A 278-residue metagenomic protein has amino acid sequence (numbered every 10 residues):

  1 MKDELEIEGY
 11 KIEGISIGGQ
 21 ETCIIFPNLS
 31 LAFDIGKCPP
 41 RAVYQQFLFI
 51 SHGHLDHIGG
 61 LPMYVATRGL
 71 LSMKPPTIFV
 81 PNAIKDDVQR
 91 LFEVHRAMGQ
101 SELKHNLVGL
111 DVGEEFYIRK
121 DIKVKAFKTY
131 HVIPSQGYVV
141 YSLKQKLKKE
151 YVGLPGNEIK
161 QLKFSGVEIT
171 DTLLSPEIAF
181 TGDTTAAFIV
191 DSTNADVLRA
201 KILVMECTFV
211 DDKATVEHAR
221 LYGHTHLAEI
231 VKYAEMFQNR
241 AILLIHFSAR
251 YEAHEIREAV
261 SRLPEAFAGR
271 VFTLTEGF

Functional and structural regions predicted by a protein language model:
M1-Q46, Y138-V140, K146, T170-T181 (+1 more regions): Conserved beta-strand hairpin/beta-sheet module of binuclear metal-dependent hydrolase folds, prominently
I17, I122-L198, I202-C207, D212: Active-site-proximal loop/helix segment associated with metal-binding centers of metalloenzymes
F33-G36, Q45-D56, V80-P81, A179-T184 (+3 more regions): Active-site neighborhood of phospho(di)ester-bond hydrolases with catalytic His/Asp-centered motifs
G36-P81, G109: Active-site metal-binding motif and surrounding structural segment of the metallo-beta-lactamase
P39-Y44, F116-R119, V197, D212-K213: Short loop/helix-cap segments at secondary-structure boundaries that form the rim of catalytic
G60-T67, E93, E252-S261: Metal-dependent catalytic neighborhoods of phosphoester/phosphodiester hydrolases
K74-P76, A83-G109, R250-E252: Active-site neighborhood of divalent metal-dependent phosphoester bond hydrolases
N106-E114, F188-F278: Binuclear metal-ion centers of metallo-dependent hydrolases, dominated by the metallo-beta-lactamase
